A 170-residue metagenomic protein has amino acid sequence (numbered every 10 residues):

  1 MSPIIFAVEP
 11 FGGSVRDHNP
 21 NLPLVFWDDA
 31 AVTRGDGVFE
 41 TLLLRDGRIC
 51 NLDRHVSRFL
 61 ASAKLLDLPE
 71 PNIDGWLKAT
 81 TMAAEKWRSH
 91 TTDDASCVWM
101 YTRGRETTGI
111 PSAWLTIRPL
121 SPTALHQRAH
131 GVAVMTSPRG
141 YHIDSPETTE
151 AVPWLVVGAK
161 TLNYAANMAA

Functional and structural regions predicted by a protein language model:
M1-P71, K78-M82, T107-A170: Helix-start/capping segments and mature chain N-termini
P71-N72, T91: Short, surface-exposed helix-loop/turn micro-motifs enriched in polar/charged residues
A84-H90: Phosphate/pyrophosphate-binding loops at sites that engage ATP/ADP/AMP, CoA/4′-phosphopantetheine, polyphosphate
H90-M100: Ordered, amphipathic secondary-structure segments that act as subunit-interaction surfaces in large macromolecular
